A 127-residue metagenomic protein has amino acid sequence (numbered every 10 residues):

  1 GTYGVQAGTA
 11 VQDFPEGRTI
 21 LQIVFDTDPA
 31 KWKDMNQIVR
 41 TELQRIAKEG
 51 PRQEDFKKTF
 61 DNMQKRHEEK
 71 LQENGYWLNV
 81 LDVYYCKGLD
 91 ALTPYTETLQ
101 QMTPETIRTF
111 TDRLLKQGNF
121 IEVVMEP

Functional and structural regions predicted by a protein language model:
G1-Q101, N119-E126: M16 family metallopeptidases and their MPP-like homologs
T98, E105-T109: Mature hydrolase/peptidase catalytic cores and their serpin-fold inhibitory cores, especially in secreted
T111-R113: Short, exposed beta-strand-loop hairpins at the edges of beta-sheets in extracellular/periplasmic proteins
